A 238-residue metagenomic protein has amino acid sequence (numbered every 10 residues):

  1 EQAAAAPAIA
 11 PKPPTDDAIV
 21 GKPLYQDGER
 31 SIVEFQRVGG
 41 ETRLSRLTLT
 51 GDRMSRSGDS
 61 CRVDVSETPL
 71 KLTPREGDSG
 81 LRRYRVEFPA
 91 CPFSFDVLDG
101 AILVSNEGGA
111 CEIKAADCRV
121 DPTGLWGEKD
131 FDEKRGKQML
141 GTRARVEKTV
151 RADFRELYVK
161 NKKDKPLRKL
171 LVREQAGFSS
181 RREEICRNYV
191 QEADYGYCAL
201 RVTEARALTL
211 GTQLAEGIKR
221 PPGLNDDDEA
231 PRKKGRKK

Functional and structural regions predicted by a protein language model:
E1-K238: N-terminal alpha-helical modules
